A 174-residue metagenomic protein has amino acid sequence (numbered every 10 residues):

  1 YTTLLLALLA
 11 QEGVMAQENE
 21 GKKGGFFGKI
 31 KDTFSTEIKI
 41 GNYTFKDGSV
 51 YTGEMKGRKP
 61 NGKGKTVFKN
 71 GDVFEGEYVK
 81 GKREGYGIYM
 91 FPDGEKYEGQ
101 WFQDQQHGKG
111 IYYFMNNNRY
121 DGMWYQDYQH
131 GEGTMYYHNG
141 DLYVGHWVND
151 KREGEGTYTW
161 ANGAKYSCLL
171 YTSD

Functional and structural regions predicted by a protein language model:
T2, Y171-D174: Conserved small/polar residues in nucleotide/adenosyl-binding loops
L8-G13: C-terminal segment of classical bacterial N-terminal signal peptides
G21-G25, C168: Coil-to-alpha-helix initiation sites in intrinsically disordered, low-complexity, charged segments
G24-G41: N-terminal low-complexity, Pro/Thr/Ser-rich intrinsically disordered segments that act as propeptides or flexible
K39-T44, G53-M55, P60-V67, G76-Y78 (+8 more regions): Glycine hotspots within beta-strands of MORN repeat arrays
